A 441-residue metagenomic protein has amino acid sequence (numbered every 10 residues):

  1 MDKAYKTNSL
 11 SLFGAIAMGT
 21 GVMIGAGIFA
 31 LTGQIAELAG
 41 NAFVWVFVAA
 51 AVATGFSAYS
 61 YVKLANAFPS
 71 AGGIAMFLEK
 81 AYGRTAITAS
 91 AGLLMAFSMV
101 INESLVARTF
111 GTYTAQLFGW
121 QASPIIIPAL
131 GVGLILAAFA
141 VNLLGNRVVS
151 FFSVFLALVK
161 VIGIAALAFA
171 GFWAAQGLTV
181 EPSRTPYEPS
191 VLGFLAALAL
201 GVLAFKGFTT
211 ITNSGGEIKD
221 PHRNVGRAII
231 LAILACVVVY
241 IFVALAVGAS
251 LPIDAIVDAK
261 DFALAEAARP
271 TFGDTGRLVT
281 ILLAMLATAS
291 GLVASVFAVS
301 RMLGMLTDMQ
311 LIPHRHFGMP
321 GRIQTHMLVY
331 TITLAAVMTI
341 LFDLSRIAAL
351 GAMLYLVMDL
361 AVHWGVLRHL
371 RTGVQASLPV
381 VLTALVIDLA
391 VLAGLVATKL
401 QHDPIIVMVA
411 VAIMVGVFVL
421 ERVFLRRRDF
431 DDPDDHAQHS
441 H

Functional and structural regions predicted by a protein language model:
M1-G33, E37-A42, G55, Y59 (+2 more regions): Membrane-interface "cap" regions at the ends of multi-pass membrane proteins
M1-K6, V44, Q121-A129, V154-R277 (+3 more regions): Helix-loop-helix junctions that connect adjacent transmembrane segments in multi-pass membrane transporters
Q34-E37, V46, G55-I135, F139-L143 (+3 more regions): Hydrophobic transmembrane alpha-helices that form the core helical bundles of multi-pass secondary transporters
L38-N41, P69-A71, K80-I87, G216-N224 (+2 more regions): Juxtamembrane helix-boundary/capping and inter-helix hinge elements in multi-pass membrane proteins
M76-R84, Q116-W120, I230-V293, L311-L344: TM-loop-TM module centered on a large, flexible mid-protein loop between adjacent transmembrane helices in multi-pass
T114, I127-A175, E188-P189, I229-I230 (+3 more regions): Membrane-interface loop-to-helix entry segments
A175, L354, L367-R371, Q375-H441: A generic transmembrane alpha-helix motif of multi-pass inner-membrane proteins
I312-M319, L360-L378: Alpha-helical transmembrane segments
